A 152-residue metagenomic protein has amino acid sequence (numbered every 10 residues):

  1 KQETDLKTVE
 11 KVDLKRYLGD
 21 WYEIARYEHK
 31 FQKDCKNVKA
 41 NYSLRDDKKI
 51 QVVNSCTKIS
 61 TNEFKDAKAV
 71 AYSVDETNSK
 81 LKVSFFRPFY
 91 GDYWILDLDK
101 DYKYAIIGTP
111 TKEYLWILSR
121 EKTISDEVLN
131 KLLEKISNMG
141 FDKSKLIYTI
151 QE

Functional and structural regions predicted by a protein language model:
K1-E152: A beta-rich soluble binding module of mature secreted/lumenal proteins
